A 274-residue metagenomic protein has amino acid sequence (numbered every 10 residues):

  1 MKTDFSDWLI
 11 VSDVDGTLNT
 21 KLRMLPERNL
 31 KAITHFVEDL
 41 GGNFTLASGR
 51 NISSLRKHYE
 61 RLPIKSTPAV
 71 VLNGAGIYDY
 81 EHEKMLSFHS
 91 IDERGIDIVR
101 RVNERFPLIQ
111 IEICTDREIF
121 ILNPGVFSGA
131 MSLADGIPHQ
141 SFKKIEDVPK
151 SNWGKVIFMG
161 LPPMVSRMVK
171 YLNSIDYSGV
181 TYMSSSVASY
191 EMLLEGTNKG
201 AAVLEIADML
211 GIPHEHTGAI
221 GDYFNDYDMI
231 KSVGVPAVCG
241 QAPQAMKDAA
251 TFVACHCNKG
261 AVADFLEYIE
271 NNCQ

Functional and structural regions predicted by a protein language model:
M1-S12, K31, H35: Non-catalytic pre-domain segments flanking phosphatase-related domains
K2-L9, P26, E191-Q274: Mg2+-dependent phosphoryl-transfer enzymes with acidic/Ser/Thr/Gly-rich catalytic loops
V14, R50, G221-Y223: Active-site metal-binding loops of divalent metal-dependent hydrolases
K21-L25: Conserved ATPase-coupling elements of RecA-like P-loop NTPase cores
E27-S128: Active-site phosphate-binding/coordination module
L40-T45, K65-T67, G154-K155, E215-H216 (+1 more regions): Short active-site oxyanion
L62-K65, N73, I175-S178, S232-V233 (+1 more regions): Short, structured coil segments at secondary-structure junctions
R105-I220, F224-S232, Q241: Conserved acidic, metal-coordinating active-site core of Asp-based, Mg2+-dependent phosphoryl-transfer enzymes
